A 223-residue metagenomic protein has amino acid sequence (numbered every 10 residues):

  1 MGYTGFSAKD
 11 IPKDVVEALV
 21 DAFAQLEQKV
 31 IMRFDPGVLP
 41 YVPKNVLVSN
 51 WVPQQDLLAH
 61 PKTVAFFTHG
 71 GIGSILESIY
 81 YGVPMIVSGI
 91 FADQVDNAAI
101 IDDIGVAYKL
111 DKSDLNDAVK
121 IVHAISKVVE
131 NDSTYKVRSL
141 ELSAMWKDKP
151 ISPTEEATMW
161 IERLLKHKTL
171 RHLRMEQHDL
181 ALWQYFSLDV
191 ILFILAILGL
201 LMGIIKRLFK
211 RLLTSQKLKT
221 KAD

Functional and structural regions predicted by a protein language model:
M1-D223: Catalytic core of nucleotide-sugar-dependent glycosyltransferases
